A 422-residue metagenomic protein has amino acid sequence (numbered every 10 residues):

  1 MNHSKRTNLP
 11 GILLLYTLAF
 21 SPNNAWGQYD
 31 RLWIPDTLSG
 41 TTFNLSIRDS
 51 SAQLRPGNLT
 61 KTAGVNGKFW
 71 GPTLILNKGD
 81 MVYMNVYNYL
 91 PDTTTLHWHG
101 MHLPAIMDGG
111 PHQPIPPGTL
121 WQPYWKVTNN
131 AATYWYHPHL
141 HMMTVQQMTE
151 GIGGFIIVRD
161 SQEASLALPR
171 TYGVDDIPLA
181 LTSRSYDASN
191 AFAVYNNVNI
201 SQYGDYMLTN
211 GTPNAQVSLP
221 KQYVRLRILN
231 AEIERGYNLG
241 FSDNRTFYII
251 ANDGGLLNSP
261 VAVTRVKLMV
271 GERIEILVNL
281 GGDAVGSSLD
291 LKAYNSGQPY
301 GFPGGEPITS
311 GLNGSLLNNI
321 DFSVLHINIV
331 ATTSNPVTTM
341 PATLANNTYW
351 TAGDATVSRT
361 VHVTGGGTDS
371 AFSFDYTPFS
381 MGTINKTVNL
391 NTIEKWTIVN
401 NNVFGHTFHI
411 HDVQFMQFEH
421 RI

Functional and structural regions predicted by a protein language model:
M1-Q28: Bacterial Sec-dependent N-terminal signal peptides
W26-L277, G297-P299, T309-G367: Histidine-centered copper-binding motifs that mark active-site loops of extracellular/periplasmic copper enzymes
A131-W135, D283-D290: Short glycine/proline/serine/threonine-rich loop/turn segments at secondary-structure transition edges
D243-G255, N401-I422: Active/binding-pocket-proximal capping segment
V270-I274, D283, S296, N391-E394 (+1 more regions): Long, structured stretches of catalytic cores involved in phosphate-ester chemistry, encompassing
E272, L277, V285-S287, N400: Ordered core of a single globular domain
S288-G305: Sequence/structural signature of beta-propeller domains
R359-Q417: C-terminal substrate/ligand-recognition segments
